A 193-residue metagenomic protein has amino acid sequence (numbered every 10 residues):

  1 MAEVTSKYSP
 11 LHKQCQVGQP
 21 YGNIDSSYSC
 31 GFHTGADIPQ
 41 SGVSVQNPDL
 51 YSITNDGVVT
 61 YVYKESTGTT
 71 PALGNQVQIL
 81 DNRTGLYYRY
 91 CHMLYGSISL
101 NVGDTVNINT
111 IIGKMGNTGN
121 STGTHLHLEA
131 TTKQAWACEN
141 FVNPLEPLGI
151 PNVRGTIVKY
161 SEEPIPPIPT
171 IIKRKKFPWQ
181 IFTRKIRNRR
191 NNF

Functional and structural regions predicted by a protein language model:
M1-Q16, T34, G42-Q46, I98-N107 (+1 more regions): Acidic, glycine-rich catalytic/binding loops that coordinate metals and/or anionic ligands
Q16-I53, K64: Short glycine/threonine/proline-enriched tight-turn/helix- or strand-capping micro-motif at secondary-structure
Q19, Q40, T60-Y61, H92-Y95 (+1 more regions): A residue-level detector for short acidic-glycine micro-motifs
S27, P39, Y51, R83 (+2 more regions): Intrinsically disordered, low-complexity regions of eukaryotic proteins
G31-H33, I53-S99, G123-T132: Zn2+-dependent peptidoglycan hydrolase active-site motif and core
D37, Q78, R89-H92, K114 (+1 more regions): Conserved beta-strand positions that form and line the central face of beta-propeller blades
S44-V62, S99-M115: Short, well-structured beta-strand-loop connectors
G119-S121: Short acidic, glycine/serine/threonine-rich helix-capping segments at coil-helix boundaries
